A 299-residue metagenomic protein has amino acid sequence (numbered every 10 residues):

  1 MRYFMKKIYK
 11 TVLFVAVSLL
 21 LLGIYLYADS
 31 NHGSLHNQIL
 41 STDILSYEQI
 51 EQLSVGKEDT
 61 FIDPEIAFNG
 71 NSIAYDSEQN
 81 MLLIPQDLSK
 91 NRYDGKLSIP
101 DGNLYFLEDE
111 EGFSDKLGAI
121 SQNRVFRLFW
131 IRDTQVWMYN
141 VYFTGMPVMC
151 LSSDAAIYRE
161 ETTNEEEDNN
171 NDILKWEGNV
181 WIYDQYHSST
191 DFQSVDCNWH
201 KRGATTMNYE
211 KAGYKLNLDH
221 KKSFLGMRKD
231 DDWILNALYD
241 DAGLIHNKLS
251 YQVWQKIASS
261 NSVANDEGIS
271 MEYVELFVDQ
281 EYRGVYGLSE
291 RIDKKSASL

Functional and structural regions predicted by a protein language model:
R2-V17: N-terminal Sec-pathway targeting helices
K10, G23-Y93, E111-L299: Phosphate-handling architecture centered on phosphoinositide signaling
Y93-G102: Acidic, Ser/Thr
F106-L107: Short, surface-exposed beta-strand/strand-loop-strand elements in extracellular ectodomains
